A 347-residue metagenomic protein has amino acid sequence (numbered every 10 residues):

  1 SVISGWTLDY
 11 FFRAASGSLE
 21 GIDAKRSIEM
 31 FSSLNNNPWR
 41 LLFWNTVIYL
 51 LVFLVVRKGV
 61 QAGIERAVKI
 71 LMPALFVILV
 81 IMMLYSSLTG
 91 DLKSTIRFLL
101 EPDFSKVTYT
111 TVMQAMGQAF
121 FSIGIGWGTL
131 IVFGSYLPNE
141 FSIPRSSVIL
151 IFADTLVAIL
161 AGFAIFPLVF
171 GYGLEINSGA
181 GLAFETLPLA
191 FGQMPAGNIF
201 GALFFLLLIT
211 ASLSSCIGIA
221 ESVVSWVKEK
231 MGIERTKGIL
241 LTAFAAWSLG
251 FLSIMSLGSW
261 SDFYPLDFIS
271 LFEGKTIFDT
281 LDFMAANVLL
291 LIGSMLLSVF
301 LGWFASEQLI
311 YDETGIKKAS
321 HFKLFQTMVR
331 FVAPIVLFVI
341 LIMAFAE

Functional and structural regions predicted by a protein language model:
S1-A15, W44-K58, P73-S86, A164-F166 (+4 more regions): Hydrophobic core segments of alpha-helical transmembrane domains in multi-pass membrane transport and ion-translocation
S1-Q61, K93-M113, A180-F184, G258-D282 (+2 more regions): Inter-helical loop and helix-membrane interface segments of multi-pass membrane transporters/permeases
S4-N36, L137-E140, R145, I149-V157 (+4 more regions): Helix-loop-helix connectors at the membrane interface of multi-pass transporters/channels
W6, A62-I70, R145, I176-T186 (+4 more regions): Transmembrane helix-loop boundary segments of multi-pass membrane transporters
S32-L34, V47-I70, V132-E140, V224-G232: Membrane-water interface regions at transmembrane-helix termini and the short interhelical loops of multi-pass membrane
L42-F43, A153-I159, N198-G201, T210-L213 (+2 more regions): Loop-to-transmembrane helix boundary motifs in multi-pass membrane proteins
E65, K69-L213, I217, K237-L241 (+1 more regions): Membrane-embedded translocation segments of transport machinery
G232-A243, F278-L337: C-terminal membrane-solvent junction of multi-pass transporters and transport-like membrane proteins
